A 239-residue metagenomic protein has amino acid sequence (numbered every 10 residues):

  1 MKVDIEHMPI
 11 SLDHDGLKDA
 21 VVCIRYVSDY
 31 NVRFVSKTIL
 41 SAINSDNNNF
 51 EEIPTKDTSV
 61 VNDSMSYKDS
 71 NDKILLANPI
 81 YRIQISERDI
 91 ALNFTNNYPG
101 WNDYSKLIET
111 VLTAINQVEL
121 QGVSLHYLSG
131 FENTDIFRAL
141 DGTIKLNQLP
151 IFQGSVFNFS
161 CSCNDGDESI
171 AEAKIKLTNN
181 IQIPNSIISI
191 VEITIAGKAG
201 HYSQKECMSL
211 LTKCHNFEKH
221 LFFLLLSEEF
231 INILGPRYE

Functional and structural regions predicted by a protein language model:
M1-E87, A91, F159-D165, I170 (+3 more regions): N-terminal low-complexity, intrinsically disordered segments
H7-P9, S70-N78, R82, N93 (+1 more regions): Aromatic/basic-lined ligand-recognition segments that form π-stacking hydrophobic pockets flanked by Lys/Arg to engage
S28-Y30, D89-G100, F131, G197-S203: A generic structural motif
Y30-K37, I136, H201-C207: Short, conserved charged micro-motifs
A42, D46, L107, V111-I115 (+1 more regions): Conserved short hydrophobic interaction patches
N49-D63, Q117-F131, G154-V156, L221-E239: Short glycine-rich, low-complexity/disordered patches
I83-S129: Aromatic- and glycine-enriched beta-alpha-beta binding-site module
V191-E239: Long, compositionally biased interface segments
